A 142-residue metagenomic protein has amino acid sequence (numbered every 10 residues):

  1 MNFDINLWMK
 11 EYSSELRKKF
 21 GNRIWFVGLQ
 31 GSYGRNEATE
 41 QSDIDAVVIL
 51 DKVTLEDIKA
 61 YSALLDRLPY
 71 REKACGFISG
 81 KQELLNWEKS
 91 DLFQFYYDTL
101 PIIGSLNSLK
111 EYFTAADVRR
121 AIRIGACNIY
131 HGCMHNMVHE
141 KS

Functional and structural regions predicted by a protein language model:
M1-G28: Helical scaffold of the NTase/Pol beta-like nucleotidyltransferase catalytic core
D4, I58-S142: Conserved NTP/Mg2+-binding pocket subregion across the NTase superfamily
K10-E15, Q30-S32, S62, K81: Residue-level detector of functional hotspots within protein domains
N22, T39-Q41, W87: A generic fold-level signal
G31, R35-A63, C75-I78: Catalytic metal-binding acidic patch
